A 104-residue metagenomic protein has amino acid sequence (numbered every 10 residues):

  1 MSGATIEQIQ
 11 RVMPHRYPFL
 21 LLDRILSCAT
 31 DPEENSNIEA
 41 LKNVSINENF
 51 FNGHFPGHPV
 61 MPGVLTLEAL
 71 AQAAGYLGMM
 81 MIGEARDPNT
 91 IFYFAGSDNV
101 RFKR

Functional and structural regions predicted by a protein language model:
M1-G3, A74-R104: Hydrophobic beta-strand-centered segment that forms part of the acyl-chain substrate-binding groove
A4-R16, D87-P88: Short aromatic-glycine motifs in intrinsically disordered, low-complexity regions
Q10, G57-H58, F102-R104: Beta-strand-rich interaction surfaces with strong enrichment in secreted/lumenal proteins
M13, A29-P32, E48, A74 (+1 more regions): Short amphipathic alpha-helical segments enriched in hydrophobics
P14-L21, I91-F94: Short coil-to-beta-strand transition motifs
Y17-M61, T66: Catalytic strand-loop segment that frames the active site of acyl-thioester-processing enzymes
K42-I46, A71-A74, R101: Generic secondary-structure microfeatures
F55-G78, G83-D87: Helix-adjacent hinge/juxtasegments
